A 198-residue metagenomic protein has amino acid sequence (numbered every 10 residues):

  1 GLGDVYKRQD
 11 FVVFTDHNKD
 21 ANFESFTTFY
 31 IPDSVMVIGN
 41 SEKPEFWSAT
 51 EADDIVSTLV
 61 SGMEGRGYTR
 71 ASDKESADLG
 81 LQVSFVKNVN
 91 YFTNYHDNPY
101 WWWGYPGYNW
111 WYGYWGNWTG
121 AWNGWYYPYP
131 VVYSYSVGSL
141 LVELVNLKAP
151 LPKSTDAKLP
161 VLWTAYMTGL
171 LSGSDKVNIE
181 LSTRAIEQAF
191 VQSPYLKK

Functional and structural regions predicted by a protein language model:
G1-Y6: Short, small-residue-biased leader/transition segments that mark boundaries at the very start of proteins
K7-N18, V132-L162, M167-K198: C-terminal/domain-edge helix-coil "capping" segments
V12-D33: Post-signal peptide N-terminal segment of mature Sec-exported envelope proteins
N22-E24, D73-E75, F92, Y133-V137 (+1 more regions): Extracellular/periplasmic catalytic domains that process cell-envelope and extracellular macromolecules
F26, M63, S76-G80, Y135-S139 (+1 more regions): Extracytoplasmic
S34, I38-V89: N-terminal segment of the mature soluble domain
M36-I38, V86-N90, W110, K148-A149 (+1 more regions): Solvent-exposed loop/turn segments at secondary-structure junctions within structured extracellular/periplasmic domains
Q82, K87-E143: Low-complexity, compositionally biased segments in intrinsically disordered regions
